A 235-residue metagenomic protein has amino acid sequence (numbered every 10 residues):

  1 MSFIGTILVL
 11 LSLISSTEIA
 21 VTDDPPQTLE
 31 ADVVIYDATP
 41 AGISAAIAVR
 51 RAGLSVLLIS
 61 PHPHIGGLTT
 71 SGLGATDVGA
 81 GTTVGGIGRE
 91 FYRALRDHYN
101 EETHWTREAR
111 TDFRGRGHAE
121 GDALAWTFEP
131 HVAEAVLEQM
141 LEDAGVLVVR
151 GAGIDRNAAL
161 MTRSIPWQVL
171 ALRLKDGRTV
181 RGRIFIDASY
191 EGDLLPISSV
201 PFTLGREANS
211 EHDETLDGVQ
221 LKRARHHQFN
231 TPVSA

Functional and structural regions predicted by a protein language model:
I4-S15: Bacterial N-terminal signal peptides
Q27-T39: Beta1/beta-strand and adjacent pyrophosphate-binding region of the FAD-binding site in flavoprotein oxidoreductases
L29-A31, D176-I184: Core beta-strand elements of the Rossmann-like FAD/NAD(P) dinucleotide-binding domain in flavoenzyme oxidoreductases
G42: N-terminal Rossmann-fold NAD(P) dinucleotide-binding loop
A46-A48, G67-S71, L160, I184 (+2 more regions): Short, solvent-exposed loop/turn and secondary-structure capping segments
L54-S55, S60-M161, T203, E211-D213 (+1 more regions): Conserved N-terminal/central alpha/beta ligand/cofactor-binding core
A159-T179: Conserved beta-strand-loop-beta-strand element in the redox core of flavoprotein oxidoreductases
A188-A235: Glycine-rich loop(s) and the adjacent beta-strand/alpha-helix scaffold that form part
